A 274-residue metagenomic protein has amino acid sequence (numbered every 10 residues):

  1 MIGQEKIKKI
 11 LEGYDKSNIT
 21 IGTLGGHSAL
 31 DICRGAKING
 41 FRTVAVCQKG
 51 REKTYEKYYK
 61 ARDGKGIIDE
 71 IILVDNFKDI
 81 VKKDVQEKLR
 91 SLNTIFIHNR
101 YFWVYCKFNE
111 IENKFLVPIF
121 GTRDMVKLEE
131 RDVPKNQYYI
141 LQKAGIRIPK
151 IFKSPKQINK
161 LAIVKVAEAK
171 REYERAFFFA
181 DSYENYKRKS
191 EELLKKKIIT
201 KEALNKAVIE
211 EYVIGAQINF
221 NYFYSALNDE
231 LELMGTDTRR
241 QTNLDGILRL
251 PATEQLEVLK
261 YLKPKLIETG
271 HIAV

Functional and structural regions predicted by a protein language model:
M1-L11: Positively charged, low-complexity intrinsically disordered leader regions
S17-G26: Short, glycine-rich nucleotide/cofactor-binding loops
F41-G50: Short internal beta-strands
C47, E87, K127-V208, V213-I214 (+2 more regions): Active-site nucleotide/adenylate-binding loops and adjacent lid/helix of ATP-dependent enzymes
R51, Y55-L161, A169-K170: Conserved N-proximal alpha/beta basic substrate-recognition cap immediately N-terminal to, or forming the N-lobe
Y222-V274: ATP-dependent carboxylate/phosphate-activation module, predominantly the ATP-grasp catalytic core and closely related
